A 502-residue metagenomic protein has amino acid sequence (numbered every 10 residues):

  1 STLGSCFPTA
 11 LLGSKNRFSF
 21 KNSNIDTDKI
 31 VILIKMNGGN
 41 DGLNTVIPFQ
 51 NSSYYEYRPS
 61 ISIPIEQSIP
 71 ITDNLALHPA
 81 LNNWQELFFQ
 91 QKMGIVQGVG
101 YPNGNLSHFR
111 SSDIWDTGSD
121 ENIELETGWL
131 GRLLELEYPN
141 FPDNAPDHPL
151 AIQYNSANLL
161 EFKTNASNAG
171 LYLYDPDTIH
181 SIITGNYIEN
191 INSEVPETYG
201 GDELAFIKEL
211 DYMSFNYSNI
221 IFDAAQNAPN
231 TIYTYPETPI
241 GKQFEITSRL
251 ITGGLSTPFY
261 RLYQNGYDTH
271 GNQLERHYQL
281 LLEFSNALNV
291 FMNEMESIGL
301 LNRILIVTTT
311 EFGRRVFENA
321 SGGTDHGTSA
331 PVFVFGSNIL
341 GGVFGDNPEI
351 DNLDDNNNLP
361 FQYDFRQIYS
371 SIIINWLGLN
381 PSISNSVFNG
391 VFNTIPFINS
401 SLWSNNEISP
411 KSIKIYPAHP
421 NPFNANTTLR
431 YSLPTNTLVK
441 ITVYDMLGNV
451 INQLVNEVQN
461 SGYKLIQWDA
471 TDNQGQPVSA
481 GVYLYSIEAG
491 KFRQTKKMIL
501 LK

Functional and structural regions predicted by a protein language model:
S1-I298, F317, P331-S401: Feature for exported/extracytoplasmic and membrane-associated proteins, marking the mature portion
L150, A330-P331, I466, G481 (+1 more regions): Extracytoplasmic/periplasmic beta-strand context in beta-sandwich domains, especially the cupredoxin/COX2 CuA-binding
I304-F312: Acidic/histidine-rich, metal-coordinating catalytic segments
H326-G327: Phosphate-handling catalytic cores of nucleic-acid transaction enzymes
W403-H419, F423-V443, Q453-E457, L465-W468: Glycine-centered coil/turn sites that cap beta-strands in beta-rich domains
D445-M446, D472: Short, acidic, Ser/Thr-enriched surface-loop or helix-capping motifs
V455-R493: Short, surface-exposed loop/turn motifs with a glycine/proline- and acidic-biased composition
M498-K502: Short beta-strand edge segments in extracellular beta-sheet folds
